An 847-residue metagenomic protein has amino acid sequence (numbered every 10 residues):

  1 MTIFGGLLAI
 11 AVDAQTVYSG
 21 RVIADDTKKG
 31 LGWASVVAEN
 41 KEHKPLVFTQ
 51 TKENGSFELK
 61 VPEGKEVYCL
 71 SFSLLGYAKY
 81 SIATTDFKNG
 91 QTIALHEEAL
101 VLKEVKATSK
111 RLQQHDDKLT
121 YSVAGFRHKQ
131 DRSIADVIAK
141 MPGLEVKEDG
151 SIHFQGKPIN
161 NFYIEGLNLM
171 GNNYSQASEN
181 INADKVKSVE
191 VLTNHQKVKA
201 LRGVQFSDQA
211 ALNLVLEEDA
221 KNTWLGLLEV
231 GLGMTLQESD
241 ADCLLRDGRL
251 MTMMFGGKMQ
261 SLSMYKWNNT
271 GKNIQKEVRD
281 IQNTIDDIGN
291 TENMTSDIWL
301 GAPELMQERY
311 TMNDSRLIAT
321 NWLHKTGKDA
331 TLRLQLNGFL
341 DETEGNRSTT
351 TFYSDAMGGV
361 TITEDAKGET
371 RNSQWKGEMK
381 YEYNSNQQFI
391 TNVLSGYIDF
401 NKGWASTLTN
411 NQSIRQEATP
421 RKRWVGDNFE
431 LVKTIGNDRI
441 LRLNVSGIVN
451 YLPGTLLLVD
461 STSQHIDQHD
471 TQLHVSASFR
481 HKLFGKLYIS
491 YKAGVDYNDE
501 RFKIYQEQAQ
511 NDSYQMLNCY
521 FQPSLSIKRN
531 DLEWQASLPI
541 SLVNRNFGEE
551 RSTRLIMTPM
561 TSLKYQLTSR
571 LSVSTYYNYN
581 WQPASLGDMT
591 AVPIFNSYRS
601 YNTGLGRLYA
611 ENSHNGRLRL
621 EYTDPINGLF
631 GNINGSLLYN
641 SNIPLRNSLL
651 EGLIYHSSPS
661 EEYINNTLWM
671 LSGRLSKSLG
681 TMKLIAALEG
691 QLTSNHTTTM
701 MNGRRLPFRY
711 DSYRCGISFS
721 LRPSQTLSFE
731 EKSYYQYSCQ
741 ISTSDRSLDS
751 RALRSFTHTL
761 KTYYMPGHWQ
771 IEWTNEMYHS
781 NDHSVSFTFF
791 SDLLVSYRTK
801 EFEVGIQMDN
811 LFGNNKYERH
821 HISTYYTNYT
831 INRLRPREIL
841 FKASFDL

Functional and structural regions predicted by a protein language model:
A14-Q15, N54-E58, L75-A78, T85-K88 (+13 more regions): Membrane-proximal, glycine/serine-rich, low-complexity loop/turn segments characteristic of large bacterial
D26-N40: Short, ordered, surface-exposed loop/turn motifs in non-cytosolic proteins
E39-P45, E66-I82: A short, solvent-exposed loop/turn motif at the edges and junctions of modular extracellular/periplasmic domains
E42-S56: Short, acidic Ser/Thr/Gly-rich low-complexity loop/linker segments typical of extracellular and cell-surface proteins
R202-V204, S239, Y265, I274-D280 (+15 more regions): Outer-membrane beta-barrel translocator domains and adjoining extracellular loop/strand segments of Gram-negative
D240-D242, Y310-M312, K367-S373, S413-R423 (+10 more regions): Replace "Gram-negative outer membrane beta-barrel proteins" with "bacterial and organellar outer membrane beta-barrel
L323-D341, T370-L408, S413-G548, P559 (+4 more regions): Face-selective signature of the C-terminal outer-membrane beta-barrel domain
R714-Y737, T743-L847: Conserved C-terminal beta-signal and adjacent last beta-strands/turns of outer-membrane beta-barrel proteins
